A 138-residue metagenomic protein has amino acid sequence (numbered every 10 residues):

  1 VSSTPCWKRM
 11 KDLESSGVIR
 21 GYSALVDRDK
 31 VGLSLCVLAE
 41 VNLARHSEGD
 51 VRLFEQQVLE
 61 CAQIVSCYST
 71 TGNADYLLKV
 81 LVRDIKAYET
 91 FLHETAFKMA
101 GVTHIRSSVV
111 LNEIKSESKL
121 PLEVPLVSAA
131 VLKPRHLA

Functional and structural regions predicted by a protein language model:
V1-A138: A compositional/biophysical signature of low hydrophobicity enriched in polar/charged and small residues
